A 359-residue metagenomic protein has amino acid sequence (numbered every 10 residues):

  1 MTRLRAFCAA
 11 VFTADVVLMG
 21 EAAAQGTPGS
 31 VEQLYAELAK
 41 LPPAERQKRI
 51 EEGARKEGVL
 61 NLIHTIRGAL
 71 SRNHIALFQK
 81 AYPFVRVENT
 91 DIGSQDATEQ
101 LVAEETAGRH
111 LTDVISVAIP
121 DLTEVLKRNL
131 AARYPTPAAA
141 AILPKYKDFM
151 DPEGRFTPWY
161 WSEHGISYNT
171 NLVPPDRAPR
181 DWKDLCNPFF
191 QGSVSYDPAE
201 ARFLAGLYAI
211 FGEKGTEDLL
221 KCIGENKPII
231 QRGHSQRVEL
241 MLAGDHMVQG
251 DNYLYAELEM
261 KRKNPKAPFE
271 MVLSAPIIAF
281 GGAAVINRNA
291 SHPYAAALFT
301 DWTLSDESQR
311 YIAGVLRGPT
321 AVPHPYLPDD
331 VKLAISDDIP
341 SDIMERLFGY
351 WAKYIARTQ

Functional and structural regions predicted by a protein language model:
C8-L18: Bacterial N-terminal signal peptides
P28, P43-R55, T65-R86, I166 (+2 more regions): Short, polar/charged alpha-helical segment
N61-A76, V87-E105, H110-D245: Extracytoplasmic ligand-binding site segments that recognize negatively charged/polar headgroups
D121-E124, M247-A267: A ligand-binding cleft/hinge motif common to bilobed small-molecule-binding domains
W161-E163, L220-G224, P228-Q231, N264-A290: Periplasmic-binding protein-like
G165-L172, Y208-I210, F280-A295, Y311-V315: A bilobed periplasmic-binding-protein/Venus flytrap-type ligand-binding module shared by bacterial periplasmic
F190-A199, T303-P325: Periplasmic-binding protein-like
H324-Q359: Extracellular/periplasmic bilobal clamshell ligand-binding domains
